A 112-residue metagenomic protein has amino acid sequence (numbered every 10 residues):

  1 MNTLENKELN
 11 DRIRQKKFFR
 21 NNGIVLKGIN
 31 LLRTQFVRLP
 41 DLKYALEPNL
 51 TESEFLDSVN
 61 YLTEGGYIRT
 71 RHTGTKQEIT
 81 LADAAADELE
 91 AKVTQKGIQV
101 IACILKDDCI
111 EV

Functional and structural regions predicted by a protein language model:
N2-G28: Short alpha-helical segments that sit at the start of domains
K16-F19, N49-G65, R69-H72, E88: Short amphipathic alpha-helical interaction segments
K27-T34, A102-L105: Short, locally clustered residues in the helix-turn-helix/winged-helix DNA-binding domain
L39-S53: Short helix-coil junctions and helix-kink-helix linkers
R71-T73, T80-L81: Beta-hairpin "wing" of winged helix-turn-helix
L81-V112: Short, amphipathic alpha-helical interaction segments positioned at domain boundaries
